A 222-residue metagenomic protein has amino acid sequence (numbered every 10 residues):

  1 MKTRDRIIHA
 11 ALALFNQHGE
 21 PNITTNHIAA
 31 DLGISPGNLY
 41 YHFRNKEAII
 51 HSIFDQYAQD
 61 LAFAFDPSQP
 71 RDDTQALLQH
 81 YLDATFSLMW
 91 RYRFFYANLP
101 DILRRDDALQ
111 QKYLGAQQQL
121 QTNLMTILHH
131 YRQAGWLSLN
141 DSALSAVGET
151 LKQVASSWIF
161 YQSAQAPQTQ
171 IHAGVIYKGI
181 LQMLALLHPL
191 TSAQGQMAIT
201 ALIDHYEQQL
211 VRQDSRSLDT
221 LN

Functional and structural regions predicted by a protein language model:
T3-A10, V147: N-terminal positioning helix adjacent to the helix-turn-helix/winged-helix DNA-binding module
R6, L14, H18-A48, S52: Helix-turn-helix
D55-L61: Short, basic, alpha-helical segments at the C-terminal edge of helix-turn-helix-like DNA-binding modules
F65-S68, Y96-L103, Y131, G135 (+1 more regions): Secondary-structure edge/capping motif, primarily at the C-terminal ends of alpha-helices and the immediately following
D66-F94: Hydrophobic alpha-helical connector segments
M89-Q110, M125-H129: Amphipathic alpha-helical segments used for helix-helix packing
A108-A134, S142-F160, K178-P189: Amphipathic alpha-helical packing segments from all-alpha helical-bundle domains
F160, A164-N222: C-terminal peripheral helix-coil segments that are non-catalytic and often amphipathic
